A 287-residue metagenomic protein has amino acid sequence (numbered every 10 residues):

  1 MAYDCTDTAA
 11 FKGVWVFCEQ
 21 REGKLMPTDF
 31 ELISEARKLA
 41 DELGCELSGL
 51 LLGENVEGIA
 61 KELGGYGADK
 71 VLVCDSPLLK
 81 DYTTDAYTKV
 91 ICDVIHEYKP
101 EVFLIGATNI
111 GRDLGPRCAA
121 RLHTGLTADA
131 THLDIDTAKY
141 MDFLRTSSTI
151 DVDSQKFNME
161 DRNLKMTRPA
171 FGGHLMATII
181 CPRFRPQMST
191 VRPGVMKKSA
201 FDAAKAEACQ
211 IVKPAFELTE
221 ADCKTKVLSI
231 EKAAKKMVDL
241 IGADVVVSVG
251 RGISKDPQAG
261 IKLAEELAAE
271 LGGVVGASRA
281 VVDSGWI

Functional and structural regions predicted by a protein language model:
M1-I287: N-terminal glycine-rich FAD/FM-binding segment characteristic of electron-transfer flavoproteins
